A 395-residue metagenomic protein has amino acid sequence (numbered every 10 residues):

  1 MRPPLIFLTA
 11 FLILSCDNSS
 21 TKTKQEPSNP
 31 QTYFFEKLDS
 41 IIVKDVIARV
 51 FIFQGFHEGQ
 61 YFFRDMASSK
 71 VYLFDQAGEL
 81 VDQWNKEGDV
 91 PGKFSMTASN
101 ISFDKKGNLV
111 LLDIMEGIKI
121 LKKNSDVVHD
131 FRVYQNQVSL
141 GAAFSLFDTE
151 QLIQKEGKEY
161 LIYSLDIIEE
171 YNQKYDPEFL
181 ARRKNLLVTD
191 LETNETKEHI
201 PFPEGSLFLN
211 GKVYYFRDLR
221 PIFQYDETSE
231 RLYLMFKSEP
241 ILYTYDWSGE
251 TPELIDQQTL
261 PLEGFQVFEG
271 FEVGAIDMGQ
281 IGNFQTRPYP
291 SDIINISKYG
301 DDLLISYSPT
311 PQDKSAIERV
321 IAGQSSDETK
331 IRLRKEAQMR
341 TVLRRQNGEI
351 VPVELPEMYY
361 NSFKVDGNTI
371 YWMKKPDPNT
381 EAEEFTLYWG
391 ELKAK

Functional and structural regions predicted by a protein language model:
T23-R49, Q346-V353: A short helix->beta-strand "capping" segment at the edge of beta-propeller domains
E36-V43, W84-F94, F131-L146, T196-F216 (+1 more regions): Surface-exposed loop and turn segments in beta-propeller and other repeat-based domains that flank or scaffold
D39-K70, I293-S308, D313-S315: Beta-strand-rich domains and repeat architectures in extracellular enzymes and scaffolds, especially beta-propellers
V50-F56, S99-D104, D148-K158, R217-T228 (+2 more regions): Structural signature of eukaryotic scaffold interfaces centered on beta-propeller domains
L80-N108, D113-M115, F131-L140, E357-Y359: Blade-loop segments of beta-propeller domains
E116-G117, K123-P177: Asp-box/WD-like beta-propeller blade repeats and closely related beta-sheet repeat scaffolds
P177-N194, A322-N347, F385-A394: Beta-propeller blade signature
R287-R344: Loop/turn-rich, solvent-exposed surfaces of beta-rich toroidal or solenoidal domains
